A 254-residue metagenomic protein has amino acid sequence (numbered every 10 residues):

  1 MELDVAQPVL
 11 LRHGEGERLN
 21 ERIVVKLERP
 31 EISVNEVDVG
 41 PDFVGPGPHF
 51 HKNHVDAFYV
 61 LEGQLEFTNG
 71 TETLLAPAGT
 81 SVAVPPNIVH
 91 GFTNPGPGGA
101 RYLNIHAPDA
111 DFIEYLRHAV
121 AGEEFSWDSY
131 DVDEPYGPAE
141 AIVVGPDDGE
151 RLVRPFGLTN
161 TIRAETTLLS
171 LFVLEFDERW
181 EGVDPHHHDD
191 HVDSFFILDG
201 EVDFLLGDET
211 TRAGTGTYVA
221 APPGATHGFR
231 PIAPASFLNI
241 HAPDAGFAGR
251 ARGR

Functional and structural regions predicted by a protein language model:
M1-S33, P41, R117-S170: A short, N-terminal "cap"/entry segment at the start of jelly-roll beta-barrel domains of the cupin/DSBH fold
L10, T71-P86, D208-G224: Short acidic-glycine-tyrosine-enriched beta hairpin
P30, P86-I113, T167, P223-A248: Ligand-binding loop in jelly-roll beta-barrel domains
N35-H51, F172-H188: Conserved short histidine dyad/triad with adjacent acidic residue
V37, F58, L103-I105, L174 (+3 more regions): Fold-core signature of tandem repeat domains
G45, E66, T80-V82, P86-F92 (+3 more regions): Histidine-centered metal-chelating micro-motifs
N53-L65, D190-V202, G207: Glycine- and acidic-residue-biased ligand/ion/polar-headgroup-sensing regions
L61-E62, P77-A78, L198-D199, G214-T215 (+1 more regions): A cytosolic small-molecule/anion-sensing beta-strand core signal
